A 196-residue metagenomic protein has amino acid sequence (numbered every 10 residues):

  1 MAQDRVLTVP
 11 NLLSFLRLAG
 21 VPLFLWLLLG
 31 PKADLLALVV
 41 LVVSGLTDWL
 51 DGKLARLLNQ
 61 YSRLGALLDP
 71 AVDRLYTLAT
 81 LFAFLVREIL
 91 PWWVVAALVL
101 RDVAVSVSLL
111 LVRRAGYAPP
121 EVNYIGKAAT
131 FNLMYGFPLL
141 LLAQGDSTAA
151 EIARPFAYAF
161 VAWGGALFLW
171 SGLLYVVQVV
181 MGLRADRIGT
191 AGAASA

Functional and structural regions predicted by a protein language model:
M1-V9, G20-V21, L41, G45 (+1 more regions): C-terminal membrane-associated helical module and adjoining short loops/tails
Q3-L12, S62-D69: Short, amphipathic, aromatic/basic-enriched membrane-interface segments that mark the entry/exit of transmembrane
S14-L23, V72-L81, R101-S106, A129-L140: Core segments of transmembrane alpha-helices that mediate helix-helix packing or line hydrophobic substrate/ligand
L18, V39-V42, A71, A96-V99 (+2 more regions): Residue-level signature of the transmembrane alpha-helical core of multi-pass small-molecule transporters
A19-L64, T80-A96, A153-L167: Membrane-embedded alpha-helical segments that form the functional core of polytopic membrane enzymes, especially those
L28-K32, G45, R87-E88, R101 (+2 more regions): Short helix-capping/hinge motifs at transmembrane helix termini and TM-loop junctions
G52-L57, L109-A118, V176-V179: C-terminal ends of transmembrane helices
L64-Y117: Helix-adjacent hinge/juxtasegments
